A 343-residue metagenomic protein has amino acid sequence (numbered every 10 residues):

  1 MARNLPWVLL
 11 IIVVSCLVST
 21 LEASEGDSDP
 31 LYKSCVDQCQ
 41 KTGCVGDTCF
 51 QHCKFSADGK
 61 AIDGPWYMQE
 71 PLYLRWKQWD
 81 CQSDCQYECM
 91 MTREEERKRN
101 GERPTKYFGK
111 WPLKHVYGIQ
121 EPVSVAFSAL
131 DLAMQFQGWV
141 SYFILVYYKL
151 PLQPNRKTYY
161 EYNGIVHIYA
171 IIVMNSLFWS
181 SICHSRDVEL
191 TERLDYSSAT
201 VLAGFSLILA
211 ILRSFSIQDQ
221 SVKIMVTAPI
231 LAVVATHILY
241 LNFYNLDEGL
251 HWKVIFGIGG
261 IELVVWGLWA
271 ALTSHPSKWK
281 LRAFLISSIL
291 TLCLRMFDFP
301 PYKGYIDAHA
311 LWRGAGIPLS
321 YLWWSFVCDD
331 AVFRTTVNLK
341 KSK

Functional and structural regions predicted by a protein language model:
N4-K343: Multi-pass alpha-helical transmembrane bundles in non-GPCR membrane proteins that perform intramembrane catalysis
